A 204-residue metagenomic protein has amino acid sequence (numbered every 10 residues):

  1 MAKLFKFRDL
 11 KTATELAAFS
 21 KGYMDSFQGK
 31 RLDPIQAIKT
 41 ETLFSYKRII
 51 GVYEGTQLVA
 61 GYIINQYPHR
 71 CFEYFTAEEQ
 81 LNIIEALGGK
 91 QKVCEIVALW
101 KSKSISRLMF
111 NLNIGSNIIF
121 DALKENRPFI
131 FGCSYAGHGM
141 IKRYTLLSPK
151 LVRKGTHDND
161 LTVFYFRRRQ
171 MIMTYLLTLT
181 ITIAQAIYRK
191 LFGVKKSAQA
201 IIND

Functional and structural regions predicted by a protein language model:
M1-K39, G51-Y53, L58: Short amphipathic alpha-helix that is part of the acyltransferase structural core
T40-S45: Short loop/turn motifs at secondary-structure junctions and domain boundaries
R48-I50, K92, D160-F164: Short beta-strand micro-motifs in enzyme catalytic cores
G51, T56-Q66, E95: Conserved beta-strand in the GNAT
Y67-L81: A short, polar/charged loop-to-alpha-helix boundary motif
E79-D158: Acyl-donor binding region in acyl/amide transferases
D158-R189: C-terminal "cap" of GNAT-fold acetyltransferases
I181-D204: Short, cationic low-complexity segments
